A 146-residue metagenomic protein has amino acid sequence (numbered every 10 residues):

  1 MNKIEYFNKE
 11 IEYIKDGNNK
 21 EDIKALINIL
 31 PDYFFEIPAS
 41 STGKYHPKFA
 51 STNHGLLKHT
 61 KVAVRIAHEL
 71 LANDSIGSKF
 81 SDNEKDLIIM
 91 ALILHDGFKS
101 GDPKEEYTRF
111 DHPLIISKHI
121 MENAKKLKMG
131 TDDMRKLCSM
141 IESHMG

Functional and structural regions predicted by a protein language model:
M1-K104: Acidic/His-rich, divalent-metal-binding segments that scaffold phosphate/diphosphate chemistry
L57, D82, Y107-L114, T131 (+1 more regions): Short, amphipathic alpha-helical segments
H59, H95, H112, H144-M145: Histidine-centered active-site/metal-ligand motif
A63-I66, R109-L127: An active-site-proximal "capping" alpha-helix that borders the catalytic cofactor pocket
S78-K79, I88, K128-G146: Histidine/acidic-rich helix-loop-helix segments that form or flank divalent-metal centers in metalloenzyme catalytic
